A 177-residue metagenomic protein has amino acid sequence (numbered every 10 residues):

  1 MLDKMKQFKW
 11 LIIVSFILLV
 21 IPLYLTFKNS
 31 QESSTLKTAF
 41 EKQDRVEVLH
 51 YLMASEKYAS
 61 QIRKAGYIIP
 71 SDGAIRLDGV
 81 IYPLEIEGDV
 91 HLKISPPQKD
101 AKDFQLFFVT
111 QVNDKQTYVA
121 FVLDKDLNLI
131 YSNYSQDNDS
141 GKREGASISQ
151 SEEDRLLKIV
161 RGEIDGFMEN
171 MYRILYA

Functional and structural regions predicted by a protein language model:
M1-Q7: Short, Lys/Arg-rich N-terminal segment immediately upstream of the first membrane anchor
K9-L25: Hydrophobic membrane-insertion alpha-helices, especially the h-region of bacterial N-terminal signal peptides
W10, E41, R45, M53-Y58 (+5 more regions): Generic surface-pattern signal
Y24-Q98: N-terminal export/targeting and maturation segments
E85-A177: Extracytoplasmic electrostatic interaction patches
